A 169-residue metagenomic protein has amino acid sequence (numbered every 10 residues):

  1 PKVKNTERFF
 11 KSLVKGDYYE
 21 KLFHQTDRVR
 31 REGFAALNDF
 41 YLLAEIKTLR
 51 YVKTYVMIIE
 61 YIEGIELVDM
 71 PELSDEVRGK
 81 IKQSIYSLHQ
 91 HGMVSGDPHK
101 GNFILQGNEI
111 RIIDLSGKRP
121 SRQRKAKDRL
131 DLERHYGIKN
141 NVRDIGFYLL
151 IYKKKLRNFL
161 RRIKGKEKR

Functional and structural regions predicted by a protein language model:
P1-I62, Q90: Conserved ATP-binding subdomain of kinase catalytic cores across diverse folds
T6, G64-L67, K118: A short, flexible beta-alpha/helix-coil linker loop
L13, M70-D75, Q123-R124: Short, solvent-exposed loop/turn segments at secondary-structure boundaries
Y19, Q25-A36, I65-G101, Q106 (+1 more regions): Conserved kinase catalytic-core helix
F23, G79-K82, A126, L130-E133: Generic alpha-helical structural signal
Y51, P98, R124-K127: A generic fold-level signal
M57, I65-V68, R134-Y136: Histidine- and aromatic-rich ligand-binding microenvironments
L105-R169: C-lobe/activation-segment region of protein kinase-like
